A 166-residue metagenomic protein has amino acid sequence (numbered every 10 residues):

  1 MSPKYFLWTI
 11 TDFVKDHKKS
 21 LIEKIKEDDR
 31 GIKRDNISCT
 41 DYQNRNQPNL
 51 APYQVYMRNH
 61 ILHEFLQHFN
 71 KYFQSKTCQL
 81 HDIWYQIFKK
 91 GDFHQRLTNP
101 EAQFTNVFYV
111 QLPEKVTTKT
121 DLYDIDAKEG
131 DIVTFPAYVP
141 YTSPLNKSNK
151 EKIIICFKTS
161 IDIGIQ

Functional and structural regions predicted by a protein language model:
M1, I165-Q166: C-terminal end-of-chain micro-motif
M1-K76, F93: Non-heme Fe(II)/2-oxoglutarate
T77-L145, K150-I165: Catalytic core of non-heme Fe(II) oxygenases with the double-stranded beta-helix
